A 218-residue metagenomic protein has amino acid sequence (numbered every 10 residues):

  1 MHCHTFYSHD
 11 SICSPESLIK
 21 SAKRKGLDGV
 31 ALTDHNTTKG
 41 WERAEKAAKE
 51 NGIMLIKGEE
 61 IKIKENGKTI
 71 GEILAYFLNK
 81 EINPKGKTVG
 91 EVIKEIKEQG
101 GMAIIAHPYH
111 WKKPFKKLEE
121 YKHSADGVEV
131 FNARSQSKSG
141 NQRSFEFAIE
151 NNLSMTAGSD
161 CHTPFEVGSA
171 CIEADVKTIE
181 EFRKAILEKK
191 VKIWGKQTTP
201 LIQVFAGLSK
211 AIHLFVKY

Functional and structural regions predicted by a protein language model:
M1, T33, E59, A106 (+1 more regions): Active-site flanking residues adjacent to catalytic metal/cofactor-binding acidic residues
M1, T5-S11, P15-K20, K39-M54 (+3 more regions): Charged catalytic cores and adjacent phosphate/nucleic-acid-binding surfaces used for phosphate/nucleic-acid chemistry
I19-T37, I56, M102-I104: Divalent metal-dependent hydrolysis catalytic cores, especially in the metallo-beta-lactamase
G101-M102, V130: Short helix-capping and hinge/turn segments at secondary-structure transitions, especially at repeat and domain
I104-K112: Aromatic-lined carbohydrate-recognition surfaces of secreted/lumenal glycan-active proteins
